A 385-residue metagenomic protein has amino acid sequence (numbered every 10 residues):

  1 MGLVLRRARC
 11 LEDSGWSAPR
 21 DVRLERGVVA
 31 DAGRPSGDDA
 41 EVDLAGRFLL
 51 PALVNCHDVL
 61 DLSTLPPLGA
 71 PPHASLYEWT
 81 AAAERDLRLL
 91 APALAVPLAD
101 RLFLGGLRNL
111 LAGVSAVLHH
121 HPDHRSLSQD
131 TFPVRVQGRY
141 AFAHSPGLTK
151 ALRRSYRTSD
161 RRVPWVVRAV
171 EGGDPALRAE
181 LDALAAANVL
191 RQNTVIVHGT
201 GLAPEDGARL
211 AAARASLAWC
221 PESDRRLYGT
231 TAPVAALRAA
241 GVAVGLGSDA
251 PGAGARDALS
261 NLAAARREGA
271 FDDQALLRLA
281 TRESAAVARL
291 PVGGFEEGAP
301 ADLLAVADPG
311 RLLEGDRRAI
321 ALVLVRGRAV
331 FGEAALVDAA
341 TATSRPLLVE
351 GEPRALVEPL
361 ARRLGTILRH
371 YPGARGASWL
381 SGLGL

Functional and structural regions predicted by a protein language model:
M1-S36, Y77-T80, E84-A116, H121-P122 (+3 more regions): Active-site microenvironment of metallo-dependent hydrolases
G2-L5, S36-R85, V166: Replace "His-x-His-based motif
A8, G27, G46, H57 (+11 more regions): Divalent metal-coordination and catalytic microenvironments
N55, L60-D61, E171, G252 (+1 more regions): Short active-site segment of divalent metal-dependent hydrolases/proteases that encodes the spacing between
L62-D100, Q137-G138, G173-N193, S216 (+2 more regions): Active-site gating loops and adjacent loop-to-helix segments of metal-dependent hydrolytic enzymes
P97-L104, A179, E205, A232 (+6 more regions): Conserved active-site and cofactor/substrate-binding residues in soluble primary-metabolism enzymes
H120-A255, G269-F271: Active-site core of metal-dependent hydrolases
A187-N193, P233-A307, E314-V330: His/Asp/Glu-enriched, well-ordered alpha-helical/loop segment that forms or immediately abuts the divalent-metal
